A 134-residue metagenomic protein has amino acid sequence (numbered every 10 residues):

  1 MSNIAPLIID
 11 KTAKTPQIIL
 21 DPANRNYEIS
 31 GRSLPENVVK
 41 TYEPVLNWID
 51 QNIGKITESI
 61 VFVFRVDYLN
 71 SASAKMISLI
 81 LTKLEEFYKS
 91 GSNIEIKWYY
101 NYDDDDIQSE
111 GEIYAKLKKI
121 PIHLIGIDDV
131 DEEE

Functional and structural regions predicted by a protein language model:
M1-L20: N-terminal amphipathic/basic leader segments beginning at the initiator methionine
I4-P6, S109, I113-E134: A cross-taxonomic marker for long C-terminal extensions/tails that follow the last structured domain
A13-I19, L34-E58: A short, well-ordered alpha-helical element
R25-G31: Short, aliphatic-rich beta-strand segments
N26, S59-V61: Structural motif
G31-S33, N101-Y102: Structural motif
P44-V45, V61-Y114: Amphipathic alpha-helical interaction surfaces in cytosolic regulatory modules
T57, F87-S92, L117-L124: Structural alpha-beta junctions
